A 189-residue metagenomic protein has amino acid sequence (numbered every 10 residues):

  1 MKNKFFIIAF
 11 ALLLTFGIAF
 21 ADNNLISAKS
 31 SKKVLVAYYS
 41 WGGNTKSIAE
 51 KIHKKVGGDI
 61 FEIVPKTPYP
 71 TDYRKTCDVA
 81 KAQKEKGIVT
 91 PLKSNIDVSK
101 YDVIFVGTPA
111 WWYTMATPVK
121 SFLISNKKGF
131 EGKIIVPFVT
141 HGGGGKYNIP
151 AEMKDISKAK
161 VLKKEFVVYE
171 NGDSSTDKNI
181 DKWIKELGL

Functional and structural regions predicted by a protein language model:
M1-A9: Bacterial N-terminal signal peptides that target proteins for export
A9, L13, G17-L35, Y39-P65 (+1 more regions): FMN-binding flavodoxin-like domain, especially the glycine-rich phosphate-binding loop
P70-T76: Hydrolase active-site cap/lid region
